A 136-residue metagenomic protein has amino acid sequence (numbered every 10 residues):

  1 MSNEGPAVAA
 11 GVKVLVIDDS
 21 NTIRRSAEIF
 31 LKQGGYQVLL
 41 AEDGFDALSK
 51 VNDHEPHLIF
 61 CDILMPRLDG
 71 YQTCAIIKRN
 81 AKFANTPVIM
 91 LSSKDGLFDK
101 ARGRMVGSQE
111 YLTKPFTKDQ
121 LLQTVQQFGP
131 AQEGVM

Functional and structural regions predicted by a protein language model:
R25-Q33: Charged docking surfaces used in two-component/phosphorelay signaling
G35-E42, K50: Short hydrophobic/Thr-rich beta-strand motif most characteristic of the beta2 strand and flanking loop of CheY-like
H54-F60: Active-site beta3 strand of CheY-like receiver
M65: Receiver (REC) domain active-site loop signature in two-component systems and cognate sites in sensor histidine kinases
F116-V125: C-terminal output helix
